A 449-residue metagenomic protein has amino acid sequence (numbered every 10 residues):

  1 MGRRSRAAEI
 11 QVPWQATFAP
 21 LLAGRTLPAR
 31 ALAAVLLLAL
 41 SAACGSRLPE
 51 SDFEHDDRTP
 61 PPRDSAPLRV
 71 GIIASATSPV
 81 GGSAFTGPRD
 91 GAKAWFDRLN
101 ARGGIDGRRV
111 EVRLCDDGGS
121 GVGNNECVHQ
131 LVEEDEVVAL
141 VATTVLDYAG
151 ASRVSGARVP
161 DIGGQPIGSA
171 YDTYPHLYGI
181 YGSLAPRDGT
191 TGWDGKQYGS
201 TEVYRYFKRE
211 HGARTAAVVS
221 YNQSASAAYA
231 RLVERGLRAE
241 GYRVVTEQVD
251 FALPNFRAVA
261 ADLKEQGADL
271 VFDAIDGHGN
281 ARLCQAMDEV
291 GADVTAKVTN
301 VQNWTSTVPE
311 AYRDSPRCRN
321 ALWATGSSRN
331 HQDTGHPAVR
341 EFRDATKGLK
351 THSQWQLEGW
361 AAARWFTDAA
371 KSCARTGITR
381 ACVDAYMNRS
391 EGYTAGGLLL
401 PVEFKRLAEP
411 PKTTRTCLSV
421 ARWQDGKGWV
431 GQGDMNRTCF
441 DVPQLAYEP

Functional and structural regions predicted by a protein language model:
G2-A42: Sec-dependent bacterial lipoprotein signal peptides
C44-L48: Bacterial signal peptide processing site
D52-K93, D117-V122, S220-A227, T351-L357: Extracytoplasmic "Venus flytrap"
F53-D56, S83-G87, G103-H176, D250-F256: Beta-alpha junction/loop-to-helix N-cap segments that form part of ligand/metal-binding clefts
D90-V112, A239-G241: Signal peptide-proximal N-terminal region of secreted/periplasmic/extracellular or secretory-lumen proteins
V137-Q248, T295-C318: Extracytoplasmic ligand/sensor domains, especially the bilobed periplasmic-binding protein
G182-P186, M287-A361, M435-E448: Extracellular/periplasmic periplasmic-binding protein-like sensory domains
G348-Q356, T367-V430: Segments of small-molecule ligand-sensing domains
